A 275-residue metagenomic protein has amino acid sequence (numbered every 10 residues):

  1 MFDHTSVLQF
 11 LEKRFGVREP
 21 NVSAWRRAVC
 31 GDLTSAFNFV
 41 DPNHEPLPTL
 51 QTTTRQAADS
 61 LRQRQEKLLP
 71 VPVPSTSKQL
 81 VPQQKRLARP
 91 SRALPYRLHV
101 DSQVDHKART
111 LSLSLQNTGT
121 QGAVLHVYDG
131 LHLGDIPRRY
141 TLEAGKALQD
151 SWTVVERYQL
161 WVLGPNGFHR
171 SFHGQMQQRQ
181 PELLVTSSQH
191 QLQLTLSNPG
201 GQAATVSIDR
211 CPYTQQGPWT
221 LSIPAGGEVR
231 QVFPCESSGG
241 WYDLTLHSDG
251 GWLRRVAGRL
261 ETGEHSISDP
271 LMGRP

Functional and structural regions predicted by a protein language model:
M1-P275: Membrane-interface soluble catalytic domains
